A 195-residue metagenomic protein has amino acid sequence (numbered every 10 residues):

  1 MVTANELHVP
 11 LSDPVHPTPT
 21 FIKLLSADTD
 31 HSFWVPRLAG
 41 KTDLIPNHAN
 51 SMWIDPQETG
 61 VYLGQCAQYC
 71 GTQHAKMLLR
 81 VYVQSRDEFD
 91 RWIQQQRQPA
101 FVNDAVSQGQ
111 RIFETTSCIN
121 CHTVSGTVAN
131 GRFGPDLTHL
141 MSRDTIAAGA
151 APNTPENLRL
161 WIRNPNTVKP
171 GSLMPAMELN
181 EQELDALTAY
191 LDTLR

Functional and structural regions predicted by a protein language model:
M1-S117, G126-R132, G149-E156, L160-R163 (+1 more regions): Non-transmembrane, membrane-proximal soluble domains of secreted or membrane proteins
R37, M141-S142: Short, histidine-centered active-site or binding-site loop motifs used for metal coordination, general acid-base
Q68, N120, H139: Short, cysteine/histidine-rich loop/knuckle motifs that typically chelate Zn2+
Q94, E114-I119, T123, S142 (+2 more regions): Sec-exported extracytoplasmic/periplasmic mature domains
